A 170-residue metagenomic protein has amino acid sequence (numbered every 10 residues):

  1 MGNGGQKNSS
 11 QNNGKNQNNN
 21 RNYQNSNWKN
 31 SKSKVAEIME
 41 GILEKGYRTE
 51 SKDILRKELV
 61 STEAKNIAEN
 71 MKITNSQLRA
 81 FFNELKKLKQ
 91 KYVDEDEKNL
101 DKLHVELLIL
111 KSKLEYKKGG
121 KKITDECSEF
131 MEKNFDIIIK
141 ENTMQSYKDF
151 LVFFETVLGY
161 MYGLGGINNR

Functional and structural regions predicted by a protein language model:
M1-R170: Small/polar/charged residue-enriched interaction surfaces, especially the RNA/DNA-contacting tracks of RNP/CRISPR
